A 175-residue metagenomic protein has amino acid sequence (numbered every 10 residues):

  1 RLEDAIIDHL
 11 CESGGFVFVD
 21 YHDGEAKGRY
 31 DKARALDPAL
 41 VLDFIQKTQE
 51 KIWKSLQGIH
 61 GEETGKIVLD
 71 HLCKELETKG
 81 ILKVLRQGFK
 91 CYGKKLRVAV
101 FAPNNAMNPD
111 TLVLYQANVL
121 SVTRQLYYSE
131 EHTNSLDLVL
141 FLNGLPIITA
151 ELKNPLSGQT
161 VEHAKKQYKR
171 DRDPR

Functional and structural regions predicted by a protein language model:
R1-R175: An alpha-helical interface "stripe"
